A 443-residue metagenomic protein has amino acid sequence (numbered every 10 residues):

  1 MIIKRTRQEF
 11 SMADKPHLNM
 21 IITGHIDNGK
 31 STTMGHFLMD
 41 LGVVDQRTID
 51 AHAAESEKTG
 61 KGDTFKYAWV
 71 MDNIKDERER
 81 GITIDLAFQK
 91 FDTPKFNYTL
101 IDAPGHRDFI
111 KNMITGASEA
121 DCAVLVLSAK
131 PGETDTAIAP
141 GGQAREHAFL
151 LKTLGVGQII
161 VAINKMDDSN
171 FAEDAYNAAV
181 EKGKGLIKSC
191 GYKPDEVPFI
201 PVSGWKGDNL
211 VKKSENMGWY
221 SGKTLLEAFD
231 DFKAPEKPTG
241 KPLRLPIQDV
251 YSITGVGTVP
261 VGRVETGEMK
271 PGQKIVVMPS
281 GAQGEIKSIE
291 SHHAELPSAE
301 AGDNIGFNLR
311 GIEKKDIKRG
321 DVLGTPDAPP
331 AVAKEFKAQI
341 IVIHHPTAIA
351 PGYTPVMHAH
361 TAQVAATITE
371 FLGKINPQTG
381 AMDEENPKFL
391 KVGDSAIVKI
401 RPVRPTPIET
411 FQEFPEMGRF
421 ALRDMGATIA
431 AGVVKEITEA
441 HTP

Functional and structural regions predicted by a protein language model:
T6-K111, A120-E133: P-loop NTPase switch module centered on the Walker A-proximal segment
I22, D168-F171, A175, K188 (+1 more regions): C-terminal effector modules of nucleic-acid-centric enzymes and ribosome-associated factors
D27, T33, H52, G81 (+12 more regions): Residue-level signature of catalytic and energy-coupling elements of molecular machines, predominantly ATP/GTP-dependent
N28, D40, H106-R107, A129-E133 (+4 more regions): Conserved nucleotide-binding/hydrolysis micro-motifs of P-loop NTPases
S31, C122, T153, M269 (+7 more regions): Residue-level marker of beta-strand positions
H52, S128-K130, G157-N177, P198-M217 (+2 more regions): G-domain G4 guanine-recognition motif of GTPases
F96-T99, A103-F109, S118-E146, K152-N177: Conserved Switch II/interswitch segment of TRAFAC-class P-loop GTPases
N177, K184-T347: Conserved catalytic-core segments of large NTP-driven translation/proteostasis enzymes
